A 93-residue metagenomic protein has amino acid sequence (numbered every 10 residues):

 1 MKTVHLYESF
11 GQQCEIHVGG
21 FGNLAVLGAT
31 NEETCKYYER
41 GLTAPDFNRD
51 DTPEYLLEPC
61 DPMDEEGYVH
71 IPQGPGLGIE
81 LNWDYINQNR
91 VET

Functional and structural regions predicted by a protein language model:
M1-Y68, P72: Shared catalytic-loop signature of beta/alpha-barrel
P75-T93: Extended hydrophobic packing segments that form well-structured cores
